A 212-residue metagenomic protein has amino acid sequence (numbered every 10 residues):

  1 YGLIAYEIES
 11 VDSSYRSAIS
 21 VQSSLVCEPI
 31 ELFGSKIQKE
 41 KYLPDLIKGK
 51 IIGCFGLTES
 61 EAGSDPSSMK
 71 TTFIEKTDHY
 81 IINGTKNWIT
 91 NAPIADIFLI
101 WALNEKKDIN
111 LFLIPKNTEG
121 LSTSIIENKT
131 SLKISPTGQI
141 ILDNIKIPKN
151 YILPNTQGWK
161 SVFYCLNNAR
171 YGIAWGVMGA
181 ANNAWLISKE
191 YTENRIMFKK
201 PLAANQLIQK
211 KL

Functional and structural regions predicted by a protein language model:
Y1-E40, P44-G49, T90-I97: Internal helix-loop-helix
I4, S35, G84, F112 (+2 more regions): Residue-level signal for inorganic ion chemistry
Y42, M69, T85-N87, S124-N128: Short beta-alpha junctions and helix-cap segments that line functional grooves
G49-L57: A short, Trp-centered hydrophobic/proline-enriched beta-strand micro-motif
E61-S64, W88-N91, L103, K129-P136: Short Gly/Pro-enriched turn/cap motifs at secondary-structure boundaries
T71-I74: A structural signal for short hydrophobic beta-strand segments in well-ordered beta-sheet cores
H79, N83-S124: A short core secondary-structure module
S122-K211: Glycine-rich beta->alpha junctions and the first turn(s) of the following alpha-helix
